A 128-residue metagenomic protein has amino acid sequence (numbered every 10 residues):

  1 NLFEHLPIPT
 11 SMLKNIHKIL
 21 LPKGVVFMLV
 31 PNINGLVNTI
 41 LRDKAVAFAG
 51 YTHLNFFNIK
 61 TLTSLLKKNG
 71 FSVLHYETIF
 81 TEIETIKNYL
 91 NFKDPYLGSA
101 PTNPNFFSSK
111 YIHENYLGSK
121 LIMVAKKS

Functional and structural regions predicted by a protein language model:
N1, V30, T52, E77-F80: Active-site proximal loops enriched in glycine and acidic residues that flank catalytic Cys/His/Asp and coordinate
N1-I40, F56-F71, Y111, G118-K127: Conserved SAM-binding loop
L2, L29-I33, A49, P95-N103: Short linear motifs at secondary-structure transitions and domain/linker junctions
K14-K18, A45, N88: Residues in and immediately flanking transmembrane alpha helices
K44-A47, F92-D94: Short, hinge-like loop/turn segments at secondary-structure boundaries
A45-K60: Acceptor-substrate binding/catalytic loop of class I
A47, V73-L74: A short hydrophobic/aromatic micro-motif that marks alpha-helical segments and, especially, helix-coil
L74-S128: A C-terminal cap/extension of S-adenosyl-L-methionine-dependent methyltransferases that defines the acceptor-substrate
